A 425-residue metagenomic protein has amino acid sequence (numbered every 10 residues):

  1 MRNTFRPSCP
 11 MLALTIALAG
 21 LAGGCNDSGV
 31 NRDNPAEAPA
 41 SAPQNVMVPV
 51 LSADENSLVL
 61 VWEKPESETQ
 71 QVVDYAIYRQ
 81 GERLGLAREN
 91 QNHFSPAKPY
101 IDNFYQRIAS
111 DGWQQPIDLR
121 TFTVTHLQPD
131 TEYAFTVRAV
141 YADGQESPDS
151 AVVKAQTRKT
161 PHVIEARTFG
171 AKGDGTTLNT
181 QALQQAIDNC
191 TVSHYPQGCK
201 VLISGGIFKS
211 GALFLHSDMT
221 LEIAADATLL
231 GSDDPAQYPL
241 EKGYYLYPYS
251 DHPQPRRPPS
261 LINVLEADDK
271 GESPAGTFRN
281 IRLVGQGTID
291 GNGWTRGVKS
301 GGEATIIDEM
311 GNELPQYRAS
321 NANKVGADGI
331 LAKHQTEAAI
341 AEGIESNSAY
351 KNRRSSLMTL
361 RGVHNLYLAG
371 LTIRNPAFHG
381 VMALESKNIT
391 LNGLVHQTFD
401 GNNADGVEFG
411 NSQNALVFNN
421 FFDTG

Functional and structural regions predicted by a protein language model:
R2-L12: Bacterial N-terminal signal peptides that target proteins for export
L21-G24: C-terminal motif of bacterial Sec signal peptides marking the signal peptidase cleavage site
N26-G425: Extracellular/periplasmic carbohydrate-active domains that bind, remodel, or depolymerize complex polysaccharides
